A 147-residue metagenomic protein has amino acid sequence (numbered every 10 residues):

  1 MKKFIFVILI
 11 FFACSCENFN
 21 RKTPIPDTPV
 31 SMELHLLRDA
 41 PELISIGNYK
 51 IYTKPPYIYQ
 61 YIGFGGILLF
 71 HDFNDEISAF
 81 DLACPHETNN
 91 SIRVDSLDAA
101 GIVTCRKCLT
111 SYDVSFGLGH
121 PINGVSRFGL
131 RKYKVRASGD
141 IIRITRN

Functional and structural regions predicted by a protein language model:
M1-E17: Sec-dependent bacterial lipoprotein signal peptides
C14, L82, V103-R106: Extracellular secreted precursors and ectodomains with disulfide-bonded cysteine-rich loops/domains
C16, V125-F128: Functionally engaged cysteine thiol sites
N18-D98, F116, R131-N147: N-terminal pre-ligand scaffold of iron-sulfur
I58, N123-S126: Short Gly/Pro-enriched turn/cap motifs at secondary-structure boundaries
E87, C108-T110: Short Cys/His-rich metal-coordination motifs, predominantly Zn2+-binding knuckles/fingers
G101-R106, P121, I142-R146: Generic recognition of long tandem-repeat/solenoid scaffolds
Y112-I122: Short metal-binding segments enriched for Cys and/or His
